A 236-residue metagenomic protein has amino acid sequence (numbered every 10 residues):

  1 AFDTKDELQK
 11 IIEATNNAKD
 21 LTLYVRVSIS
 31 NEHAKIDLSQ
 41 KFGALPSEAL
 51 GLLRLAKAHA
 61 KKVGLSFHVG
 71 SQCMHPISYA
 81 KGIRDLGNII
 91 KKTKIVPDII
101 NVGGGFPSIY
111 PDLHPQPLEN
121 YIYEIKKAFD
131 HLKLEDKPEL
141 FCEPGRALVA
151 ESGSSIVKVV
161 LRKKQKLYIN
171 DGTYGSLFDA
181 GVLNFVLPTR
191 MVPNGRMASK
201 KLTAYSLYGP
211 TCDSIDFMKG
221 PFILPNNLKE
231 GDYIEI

Functional and structural regions predicted by a protein language model:
A1-I99, E124, A128: Active-site-proximal beta-alpha core segment in soluble small-molecule metabolic enzymes
I11, V25, L65, V102 (+3 more regions): Conserved, mostly hydrophobic/aromatic
I11-A14, A34-S39, P76-S78, P111-P115 (+2 more regions): Short acidic, glycine/serine/threonine-rich loops at helix termini
L21, D136-P138: A short helix->loop->beta-strand "cap" motif at the edges of active sites that frequently abuts
V69-G70, I100-I109, C142-R146: Glycine-rich beta-strand-to-loop/alpha-helix junction loops that act as flexible
H75-K81, I109-Y121, A150-L161, P221-L224: Short glycine/threonine-rich loop-to-helix capping motif typified by GTGT followed within a few residues by an Asp-Pro
N88-K91, I95-P97, N120-E124, H131-L134 (+1 more regions): Acidic/histidine-enriched ion/cofactor-binding microenvironments in catalytic or ligand-binding pockets
E139-I236: Charged (often Lys/Glu-rich) extended helix/loop segments that serve as interaction or gating elements
